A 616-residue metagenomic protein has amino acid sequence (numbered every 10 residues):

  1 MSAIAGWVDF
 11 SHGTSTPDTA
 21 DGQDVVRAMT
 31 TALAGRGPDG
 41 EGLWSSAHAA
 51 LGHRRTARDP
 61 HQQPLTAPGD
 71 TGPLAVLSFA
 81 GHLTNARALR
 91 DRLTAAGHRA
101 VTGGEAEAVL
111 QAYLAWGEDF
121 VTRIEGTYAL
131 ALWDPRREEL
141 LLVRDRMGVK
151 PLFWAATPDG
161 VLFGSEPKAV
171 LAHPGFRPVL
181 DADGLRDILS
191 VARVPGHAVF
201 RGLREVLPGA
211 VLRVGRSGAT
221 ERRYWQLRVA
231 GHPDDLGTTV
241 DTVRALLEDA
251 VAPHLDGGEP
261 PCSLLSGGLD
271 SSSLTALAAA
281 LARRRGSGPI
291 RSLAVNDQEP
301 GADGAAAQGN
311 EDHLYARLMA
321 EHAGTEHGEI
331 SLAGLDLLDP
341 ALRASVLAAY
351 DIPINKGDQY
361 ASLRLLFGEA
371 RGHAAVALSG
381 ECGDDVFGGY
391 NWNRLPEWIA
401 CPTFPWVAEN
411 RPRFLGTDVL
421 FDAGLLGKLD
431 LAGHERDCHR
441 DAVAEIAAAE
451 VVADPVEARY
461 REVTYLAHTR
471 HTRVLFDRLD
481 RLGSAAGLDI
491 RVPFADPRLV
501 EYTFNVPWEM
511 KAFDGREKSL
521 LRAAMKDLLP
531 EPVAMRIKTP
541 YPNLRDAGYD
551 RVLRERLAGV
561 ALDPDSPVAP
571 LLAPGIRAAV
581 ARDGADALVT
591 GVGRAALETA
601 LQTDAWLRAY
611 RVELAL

Functional and structural regions predicted by a protein language model:
M1-I4, V8-F10, T14, D24 (+5 more regions): Adenosyl-5′-phosphate
M1-L335, P340-A349, K526-D527, P532: Cysteine-centered catalytic environments shared across enzyme families
G22, N85, T102-E105, I124 (+13 more regions): Hydrophobic (often cysteine-bearing) scaffold residues that line and stabilize catalytic clefts of nucleotide/cofactor
L110-Q111, S272-A276, F367-G368, G388 (+1 more regions): Short, hydrophobic alpha-helix immediately C-terminal to the catalytic nucleophile
S190, I352-Q359: Short, flexible loop segments at the rims of nucleotide/cofactor-binding pockets, characterized by
D241-S263, E369-H373, A377, V474-L475 (+1 more regions): Phosphate/ATP-binding catalytic cores across multiple sugar-kinase/actin-like superfamilies, primarily ASKHA
A374-D384, G388-Y390: Short acidic/histidine-rich active-site segments
F387-R413: A mobile, often basic/glycine-rich helix-loop segment that functions as the active-site lid/recognition loop
